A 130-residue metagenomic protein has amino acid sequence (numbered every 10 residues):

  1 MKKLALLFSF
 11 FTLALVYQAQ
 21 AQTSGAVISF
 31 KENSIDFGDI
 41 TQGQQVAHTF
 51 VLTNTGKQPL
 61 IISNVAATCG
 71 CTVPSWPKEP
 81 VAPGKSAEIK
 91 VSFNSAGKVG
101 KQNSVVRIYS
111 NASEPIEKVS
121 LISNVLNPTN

Functional and structural regions predicted by a protein language model:
M1-G25: Bacterial Sec-dependent N-terminal signal peptides
Q20-Q45, V51, T55-K57, S113-N130: Long, low-complexity ectodomains and other extracytoplasmic segments of secretory-pathway proteins
Q42-T49, K98-V105: Short, solvent-exposed loop/turn segments enriched in Ser/Thr/Gly
K57-E88: Surface-exposed binding patches on compact interaction domains or structured appendages
S63, S104, E117-V119: Extracytoplasmic/periplasmic beta-strand context in beta-sandwich domains, especially the cupredoxin/COX2 CuA-binding
N64-A66, F93-S95, S123-V125: A mature extracytoplasmic/lumenal domain signature
N94-G100, N111: Short, surface-exposed loop/turn segments at beta-strand-coil junctions that are enriched for proline with nearby
